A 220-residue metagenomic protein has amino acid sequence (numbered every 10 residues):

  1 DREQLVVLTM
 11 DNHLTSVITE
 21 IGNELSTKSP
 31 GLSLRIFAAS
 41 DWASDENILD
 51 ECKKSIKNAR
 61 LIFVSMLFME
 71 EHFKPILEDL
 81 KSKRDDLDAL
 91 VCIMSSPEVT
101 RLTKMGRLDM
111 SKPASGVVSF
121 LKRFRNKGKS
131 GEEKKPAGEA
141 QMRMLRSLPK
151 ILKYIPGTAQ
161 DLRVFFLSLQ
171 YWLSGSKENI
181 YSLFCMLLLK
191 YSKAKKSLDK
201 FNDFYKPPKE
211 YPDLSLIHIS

Functional and structural regions predicted by a protein language model:
D1-S220: An N-terminal assembly and electron-transfer interface module characteristic of large anaerobic redox and radical
